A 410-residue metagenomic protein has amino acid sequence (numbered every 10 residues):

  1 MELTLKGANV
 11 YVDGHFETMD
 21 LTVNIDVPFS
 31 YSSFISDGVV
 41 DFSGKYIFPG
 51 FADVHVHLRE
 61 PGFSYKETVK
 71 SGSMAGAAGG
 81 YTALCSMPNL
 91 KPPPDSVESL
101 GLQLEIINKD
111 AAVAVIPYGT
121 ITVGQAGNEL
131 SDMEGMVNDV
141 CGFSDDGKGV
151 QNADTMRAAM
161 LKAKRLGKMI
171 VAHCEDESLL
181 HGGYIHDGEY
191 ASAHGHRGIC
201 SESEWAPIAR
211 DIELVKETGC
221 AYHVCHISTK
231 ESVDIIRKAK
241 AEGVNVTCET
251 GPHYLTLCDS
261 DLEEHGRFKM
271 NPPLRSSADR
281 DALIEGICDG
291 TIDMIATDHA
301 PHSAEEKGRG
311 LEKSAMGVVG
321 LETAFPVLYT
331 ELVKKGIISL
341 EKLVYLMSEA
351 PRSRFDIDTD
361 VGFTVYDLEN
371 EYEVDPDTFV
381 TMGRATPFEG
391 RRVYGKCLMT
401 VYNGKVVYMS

Functional and structural regions predicted by a protein language model:
M1-G50: Histidine-rich, glycine-flanked metal-binding segment
A8, G44, H55, G76 (+12 more regions): Divalent metal-coordination and catalytic microenvironments
K45-D110: Metal-associated gating/positioning segment near the N- to mid-region
V54-E67, I116-E129, G147, H196-S201: Active-site mouth loops of central-metabolism enzymes
E105-I121: A glycine-rich helix N-cap at a beta->alpha junction
L130-I295: Histidine/acidic residue-rich metal-binding segments in metalloenzymes
A193-A221, C288-D289, D293-I295, A300-Y366: His/Asp/Glu-enriched, well-ordered alpha-helical/loop segment that forms or immediately abuts the divalent-metal
G310-K313, V361-S410: C-terminal cap of metal-dependent C-N hydrolases
